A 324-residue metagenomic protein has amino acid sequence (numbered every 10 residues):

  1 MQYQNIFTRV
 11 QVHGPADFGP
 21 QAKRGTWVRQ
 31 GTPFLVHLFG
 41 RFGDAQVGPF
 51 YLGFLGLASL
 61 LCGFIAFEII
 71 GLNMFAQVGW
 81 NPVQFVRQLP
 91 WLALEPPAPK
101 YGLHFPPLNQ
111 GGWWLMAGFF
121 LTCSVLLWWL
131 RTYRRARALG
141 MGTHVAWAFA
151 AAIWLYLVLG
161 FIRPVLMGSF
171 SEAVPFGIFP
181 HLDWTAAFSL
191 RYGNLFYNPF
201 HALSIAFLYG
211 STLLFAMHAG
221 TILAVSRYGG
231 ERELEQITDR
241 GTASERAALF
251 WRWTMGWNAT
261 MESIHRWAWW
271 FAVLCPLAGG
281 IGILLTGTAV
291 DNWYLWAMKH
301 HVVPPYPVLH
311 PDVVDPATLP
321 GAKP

Functional and structural regions predicted by a protein language model:
M1-A58, V83-P96, P305-L309: N-terminal juxtamembrane cytosolic/stromal segments of multi-pass membrane proteins
T32-G43, M74-L89, L94-G102, L121-W147 (+1 more regions): Cytoplasmic membrane-interface regions of multi-pass membrane proteins
L55-L72, V145-M167, A206-L213, L274-I283: Hydrophobic alpha-helical membrane-insertion segments
G71-A76, W129-G142, F161-V174, Y209-L234 (+1 more regions): Juxtamembrane/interface segments at transmembrane-helix termini
M74-H104, R163-L195, L234-W251, N292-P324: Membrane-interfacial helical/loop segments at transmembrane boundaries in membrane proteins
F85-G118, G140-S169, F188-A206: Transmembrane alpha-helix entry/boundary detector in multi-pass membrane proteins
H181-N198, A202, A206-E231: Short helix-loop boundary/capping segments
S263-A289: Final/C-terminal transmembrane alpha-helix of multipass membrane proteins
